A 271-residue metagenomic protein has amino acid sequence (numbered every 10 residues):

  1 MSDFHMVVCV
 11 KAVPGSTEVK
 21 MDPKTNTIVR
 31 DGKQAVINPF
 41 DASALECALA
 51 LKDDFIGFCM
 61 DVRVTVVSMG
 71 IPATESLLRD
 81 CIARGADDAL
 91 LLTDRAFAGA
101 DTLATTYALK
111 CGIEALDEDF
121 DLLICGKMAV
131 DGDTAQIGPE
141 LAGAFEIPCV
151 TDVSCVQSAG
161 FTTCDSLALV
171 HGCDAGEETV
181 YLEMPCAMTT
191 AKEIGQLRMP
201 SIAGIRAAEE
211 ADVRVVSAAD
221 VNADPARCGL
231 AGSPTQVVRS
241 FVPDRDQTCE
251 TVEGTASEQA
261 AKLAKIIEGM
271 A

Functional and structural regions predicted by a protein language model:
M1-A271: N-terminal glycine-rich FAD/FM-binding segment characteristic of electron-transfer flavoproteins
